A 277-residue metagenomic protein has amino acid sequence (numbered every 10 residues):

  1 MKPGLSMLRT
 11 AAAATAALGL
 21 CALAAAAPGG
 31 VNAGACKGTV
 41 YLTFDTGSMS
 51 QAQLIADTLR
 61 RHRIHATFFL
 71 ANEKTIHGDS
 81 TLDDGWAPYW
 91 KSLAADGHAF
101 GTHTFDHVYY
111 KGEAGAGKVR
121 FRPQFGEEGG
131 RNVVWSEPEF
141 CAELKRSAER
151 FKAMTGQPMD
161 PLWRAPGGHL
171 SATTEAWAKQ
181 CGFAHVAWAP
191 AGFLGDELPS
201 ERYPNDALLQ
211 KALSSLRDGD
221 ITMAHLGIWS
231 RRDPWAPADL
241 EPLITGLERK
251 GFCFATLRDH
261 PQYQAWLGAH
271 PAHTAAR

Functional and structural regions predicted by a protein language model:
M1-T15: Bacterial N-terminal signal peptides that target proteins for export
C21-A24: N-terminal signal peptide c-region/cleavage motif recognized by signal peptidases
A27-W135, E143-P161: Active-site beta->alpha N-cap acidic-glycine motif
G29-G34, A66, I76, R232-R277: C-terminal domain-boundary segment and adjacent tail
T43, F69-A71, G101-H103, W163-P166 (+3 more regions): A cross-family glycoside hydrolase active-site/sugar-binding cleft signature
T46-Q51, N72-G85, V108-E113, L162-A172 (+3 more regions): Acidic-and-aromatic substrate-binding clefts and catalytic sites of carbohydrate-active enzymes
Q53, D57, P88-K91, P138 (+7 more regions): Solvent-exposed, polar/charged alpha-helical surfaces in well-ordered, non-transmembrane soluble domains, broadly
H169-S215, F252-Y263: His/Asp/Glu-enriched short active-site or ligand-binding loop at hydrolase and phosphoryl-transfer sites
